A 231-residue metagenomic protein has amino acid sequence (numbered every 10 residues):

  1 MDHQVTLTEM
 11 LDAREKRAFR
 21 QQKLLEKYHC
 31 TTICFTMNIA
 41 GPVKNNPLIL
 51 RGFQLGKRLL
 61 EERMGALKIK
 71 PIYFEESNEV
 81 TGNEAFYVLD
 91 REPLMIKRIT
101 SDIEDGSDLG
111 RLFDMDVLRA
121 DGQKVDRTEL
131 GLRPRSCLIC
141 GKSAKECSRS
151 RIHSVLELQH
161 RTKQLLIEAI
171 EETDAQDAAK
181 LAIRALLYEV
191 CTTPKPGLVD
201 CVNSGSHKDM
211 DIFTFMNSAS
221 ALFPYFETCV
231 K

Functional and structural regions predicted by a protein language model:
M1-L59, E104-G110, V117-D121, R127-L130 (+1 more regions): Long, contiguous binding/interaction regions
G56-E76: A glycine-rich, hydrophobic loop/mini-helix early in the fold
E75-D126: A broadly conserved sequence feature marking short terminus-proximal activation segments in nucleic acid-centric
E168-A179: Charged phosphate-binding loop/patch that engages nucleotide di/tri-phosphates or the phosphate backbone of nucleic
A185, L198-V199, A219-F223: Intrinsically disordered, low-complexity segments enriched in serine/proline and basic residues
Y188, F213-F215, F223-F226: Aromatic (phenylalanine/tyrosine) cluster motif
